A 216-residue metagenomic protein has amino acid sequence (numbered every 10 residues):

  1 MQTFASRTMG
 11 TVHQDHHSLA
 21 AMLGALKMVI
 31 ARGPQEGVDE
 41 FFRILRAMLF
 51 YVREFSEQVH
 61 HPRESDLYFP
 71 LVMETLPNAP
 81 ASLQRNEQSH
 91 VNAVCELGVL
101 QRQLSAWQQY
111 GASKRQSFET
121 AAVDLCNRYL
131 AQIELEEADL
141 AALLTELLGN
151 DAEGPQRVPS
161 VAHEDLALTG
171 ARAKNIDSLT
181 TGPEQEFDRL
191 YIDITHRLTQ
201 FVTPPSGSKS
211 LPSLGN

Functional and structural regions predicted by a protein language model:
M1-Q58, P62-N216: Small-residue-biased structural context
